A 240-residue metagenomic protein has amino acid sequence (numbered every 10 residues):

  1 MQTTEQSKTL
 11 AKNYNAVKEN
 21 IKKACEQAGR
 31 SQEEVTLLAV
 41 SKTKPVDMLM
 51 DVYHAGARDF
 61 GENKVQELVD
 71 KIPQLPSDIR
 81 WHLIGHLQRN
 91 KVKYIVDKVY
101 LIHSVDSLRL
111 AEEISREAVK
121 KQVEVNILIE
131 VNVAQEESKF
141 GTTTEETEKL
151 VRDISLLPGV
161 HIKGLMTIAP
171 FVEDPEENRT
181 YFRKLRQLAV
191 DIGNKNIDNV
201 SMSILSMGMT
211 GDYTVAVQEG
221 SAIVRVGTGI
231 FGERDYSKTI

Functional and structural regions predicted by a protein language model:
M1-G211, V217-E219, F231-E233: Conserved alpha/beta-domain cores
S221-T239: Gly/Pro- and small hydrophobic-enriched strand-loop and loop-to-helix capping segments that sit at the rims
